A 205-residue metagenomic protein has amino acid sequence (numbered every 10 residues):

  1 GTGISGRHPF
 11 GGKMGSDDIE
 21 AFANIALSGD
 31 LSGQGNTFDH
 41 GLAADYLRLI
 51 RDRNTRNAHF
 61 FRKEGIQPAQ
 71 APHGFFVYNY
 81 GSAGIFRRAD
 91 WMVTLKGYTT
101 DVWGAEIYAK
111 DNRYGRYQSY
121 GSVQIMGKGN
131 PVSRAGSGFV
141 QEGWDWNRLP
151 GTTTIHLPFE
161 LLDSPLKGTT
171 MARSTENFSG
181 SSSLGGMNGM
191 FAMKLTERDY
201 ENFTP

Functional and structural regions predicted by a protein language model:
T2-P205: Extended polysaccharide-engagement surfaces of secreted carbohydrate-active enzymes
